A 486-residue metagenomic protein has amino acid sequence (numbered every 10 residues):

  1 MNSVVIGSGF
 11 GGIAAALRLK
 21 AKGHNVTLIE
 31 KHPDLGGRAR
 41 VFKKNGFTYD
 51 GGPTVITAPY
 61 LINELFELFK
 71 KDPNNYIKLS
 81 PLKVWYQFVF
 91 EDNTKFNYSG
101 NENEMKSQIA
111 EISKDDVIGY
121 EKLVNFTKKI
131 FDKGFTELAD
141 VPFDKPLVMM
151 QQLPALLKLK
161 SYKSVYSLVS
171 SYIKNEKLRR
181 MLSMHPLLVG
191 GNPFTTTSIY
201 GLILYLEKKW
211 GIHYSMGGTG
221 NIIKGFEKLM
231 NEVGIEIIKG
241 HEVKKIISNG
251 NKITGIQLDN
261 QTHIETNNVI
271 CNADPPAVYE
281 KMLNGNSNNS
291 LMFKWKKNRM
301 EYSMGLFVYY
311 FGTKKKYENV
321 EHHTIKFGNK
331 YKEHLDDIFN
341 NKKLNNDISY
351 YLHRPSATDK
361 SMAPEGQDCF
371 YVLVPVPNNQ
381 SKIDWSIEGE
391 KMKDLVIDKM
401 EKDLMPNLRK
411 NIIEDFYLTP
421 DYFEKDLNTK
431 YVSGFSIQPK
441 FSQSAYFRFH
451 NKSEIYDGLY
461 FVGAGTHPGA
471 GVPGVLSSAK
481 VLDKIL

Functional and structural regions predicted by a protein language model:
M1-K129: N-terminal glycine-rich phosphate/pyrophosphate-binding loop and immediately adjacent elements
P53, A464-L486: A conserved FAD-binding loop/helix module that cradles the flavin
E91-T195: Rossmann-like flavin
P154-V165, E207-K228, D384-M392: Short beta-strand to alpha-helix junction loop
N175-V189, D347-Y351, P406-P468: A glycine-rich dinucleotide-binding beta-alpha-beta segment and adjacent secondary-structure elements that constitute
L202-I253: Helical element adjacent to the flavin cofactor pocket in flavoenzyme catalytic cores
K244-P364: Mid-domain catalytic core of redox enzymes that form a hydrophobic substrate pocket/lid adjacent to a catalytic redox
K314-E424: C-terminal segments that line or cap access tunnels to active or ligand-binding sites in enzymes and enzyme-associated
